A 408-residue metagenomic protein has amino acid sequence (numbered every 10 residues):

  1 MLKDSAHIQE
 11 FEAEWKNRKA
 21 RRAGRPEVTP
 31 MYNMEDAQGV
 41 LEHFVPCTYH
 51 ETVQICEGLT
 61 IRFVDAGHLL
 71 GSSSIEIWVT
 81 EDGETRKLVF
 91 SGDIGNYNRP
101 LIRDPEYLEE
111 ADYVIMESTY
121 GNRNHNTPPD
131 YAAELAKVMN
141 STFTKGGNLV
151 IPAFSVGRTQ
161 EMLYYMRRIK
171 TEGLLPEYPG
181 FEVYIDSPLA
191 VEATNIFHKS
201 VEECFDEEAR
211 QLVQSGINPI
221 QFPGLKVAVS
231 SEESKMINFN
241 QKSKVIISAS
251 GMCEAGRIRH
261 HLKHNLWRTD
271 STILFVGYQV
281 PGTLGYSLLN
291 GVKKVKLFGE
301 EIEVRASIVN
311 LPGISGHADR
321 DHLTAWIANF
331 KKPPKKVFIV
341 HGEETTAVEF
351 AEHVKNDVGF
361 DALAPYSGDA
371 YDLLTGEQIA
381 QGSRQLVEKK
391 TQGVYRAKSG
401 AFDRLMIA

Functional and structural regions predicted by a protein language model:
M1-E161, R167-E182: His/Asp/Glu-rich metal-coordinating catalytic cores of metallo-dependent phosphodiesterases/hydrolases acting on
G58-F63, I196-C204, T324-A325, L374-L386: Short, surface-exposed amphipathic charged segments that create phosphate/polyanion-binding patches used for binding
L69, G92-I94, S118-T119, F154-V156 (+5 more regions): Active-site metal-binding loops of divalent metal-dependent hydrolases
P100-I115, E202-E208, Q279-R305: Short, compositionally biased "basic patch" segments
V138-L284, V295-K296, T346-V348, H353-D357 (+2 more regions): Hard-cation-handling environments
S141, G368-A408: Charged, amphipathic alpha-helical linkers/stalks
K296-I327: Generic long, charged, amphipathic alpha-helical segments
H341-V348, E352-V354, V358-I379: Extended assembly-interface/linker segments at domain junctions
